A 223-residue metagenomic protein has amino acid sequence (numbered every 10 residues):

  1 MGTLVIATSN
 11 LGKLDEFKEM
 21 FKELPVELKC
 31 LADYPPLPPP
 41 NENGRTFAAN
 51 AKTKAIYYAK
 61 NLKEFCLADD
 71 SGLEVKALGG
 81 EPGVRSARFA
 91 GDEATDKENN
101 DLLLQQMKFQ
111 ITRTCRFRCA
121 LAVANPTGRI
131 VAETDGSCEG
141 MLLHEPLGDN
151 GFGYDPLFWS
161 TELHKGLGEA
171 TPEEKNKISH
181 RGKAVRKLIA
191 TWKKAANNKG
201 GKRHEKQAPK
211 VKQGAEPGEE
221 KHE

Functional and structural regions predicted by a protein language model:
G2-V5, L11-K199, R203-H204: Anionic-ligand binding patches
A208-E223: Long, low-complexity, intrinsically disordered segments
